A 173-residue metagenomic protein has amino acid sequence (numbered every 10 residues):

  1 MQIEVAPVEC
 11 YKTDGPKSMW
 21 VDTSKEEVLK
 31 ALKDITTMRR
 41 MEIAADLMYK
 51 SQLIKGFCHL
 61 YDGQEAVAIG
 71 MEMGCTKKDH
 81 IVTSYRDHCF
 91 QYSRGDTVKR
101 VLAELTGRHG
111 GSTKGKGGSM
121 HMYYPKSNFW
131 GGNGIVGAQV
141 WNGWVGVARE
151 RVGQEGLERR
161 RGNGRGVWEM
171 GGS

Functional and structural regions predicted by a protein language model:
M1-V67: Conserved acidic/glycine
I43-L47, S51-R161, G166-G172: Cofactor-binding active-site loop characterized by glycine-rich and histidine/acidic residues
